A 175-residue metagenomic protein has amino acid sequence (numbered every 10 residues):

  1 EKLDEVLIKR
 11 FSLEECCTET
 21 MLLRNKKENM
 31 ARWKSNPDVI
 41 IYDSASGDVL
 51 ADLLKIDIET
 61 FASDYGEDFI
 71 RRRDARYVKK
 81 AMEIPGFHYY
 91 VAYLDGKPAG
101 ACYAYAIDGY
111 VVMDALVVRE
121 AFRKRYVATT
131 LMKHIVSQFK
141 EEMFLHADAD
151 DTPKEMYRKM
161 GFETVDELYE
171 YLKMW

Functional and structural regions predicted by a protein language model:
E1, Q138-A149: Conserved GNAT acetyl-CoA-binding A-motif
E1-A45, P153, Y171-K173: Acyl-donor-binding surface of acyltransferase catalytic domains
L7-I8, M156-Y157, F162: Conserved active-site tyrosine of GNAT-family acetyltransferases
E15-C17, P98-G100, D166: A structural microfeature
E19-T20, N29-R76, Y93: Short amphipathic alpha-helix that is part of the acyltransferase structural core
Y65-V117: A conserved beta-strand-loop-helix scaffold within acyl/acetyltransferase catalytic domains
V118-Q138, E155, K159: Conserved acetyl-CoA-binding loop-helix of GNAT-fold acetyltransferases
K159-W175: …primarily DNA-binding HTH/wHTH and HhH modules…
